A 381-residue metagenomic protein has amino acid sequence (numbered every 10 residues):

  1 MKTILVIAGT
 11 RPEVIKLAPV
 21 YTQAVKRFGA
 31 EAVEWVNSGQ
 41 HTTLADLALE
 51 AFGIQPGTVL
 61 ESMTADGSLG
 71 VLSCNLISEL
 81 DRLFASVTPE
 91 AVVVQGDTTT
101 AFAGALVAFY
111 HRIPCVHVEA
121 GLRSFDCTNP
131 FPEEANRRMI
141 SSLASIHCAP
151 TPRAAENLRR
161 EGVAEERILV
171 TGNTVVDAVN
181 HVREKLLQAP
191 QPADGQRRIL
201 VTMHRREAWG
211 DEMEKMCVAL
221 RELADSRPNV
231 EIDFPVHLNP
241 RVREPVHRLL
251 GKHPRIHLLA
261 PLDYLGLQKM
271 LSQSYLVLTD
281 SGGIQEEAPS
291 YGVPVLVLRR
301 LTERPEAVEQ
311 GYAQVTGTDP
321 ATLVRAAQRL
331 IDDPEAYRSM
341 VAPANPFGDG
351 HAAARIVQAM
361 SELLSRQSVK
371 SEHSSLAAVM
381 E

Functional and structural regions predicted by a protein language model:
M1-F234, N239-E381: Nucleotide-activated sugar donor-binding and catalytic core shared by glycosyltransferases and related lipid-linked
